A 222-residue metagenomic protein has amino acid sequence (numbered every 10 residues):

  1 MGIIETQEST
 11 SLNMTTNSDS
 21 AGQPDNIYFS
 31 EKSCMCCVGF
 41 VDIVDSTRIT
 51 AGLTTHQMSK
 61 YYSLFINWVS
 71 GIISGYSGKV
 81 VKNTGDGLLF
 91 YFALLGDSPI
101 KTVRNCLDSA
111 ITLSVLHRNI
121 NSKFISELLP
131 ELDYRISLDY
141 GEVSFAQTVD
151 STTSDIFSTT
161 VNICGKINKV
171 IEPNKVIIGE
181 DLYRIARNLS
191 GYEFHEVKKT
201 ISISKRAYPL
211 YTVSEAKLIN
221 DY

Functional and structural regions predicted by a protein language model:
M1-P24, P173-Y222: Intrinsically disordered, glycine/charged-rich C-terminal tails and inter-domain linkers that flank nucleotidyl cyclase
D25-N105: Catalytic NTP-binding/metal-coordinating core of nucleotidyl cyclase/transferase enzymes
S63-S77, L95-I136, Y140, T159-V161 (+1 more regions): Alpha-helical scaffold within the catalytic cores of cyclic-nucleotide enzymes
T84-G85, S126-Y134, V176-E180: Acidic/histidine metal-binding catalytic segments
D139, T159-R184: Catalytic/regulatory signature loops of cyclic-dinucleotide turnover enzymes and related class III nucleotidyl cyclases
S144-T148, A186-L189: Switch/connector loops and helix/strand junctions flanking conserved nucleotide-binding motifs in nucleotide-processing
T148-S158, E193-V197: Short, surface-exposed loop/helix-turn segments at secondary-structure junctions that function as lids/hinges flanking
